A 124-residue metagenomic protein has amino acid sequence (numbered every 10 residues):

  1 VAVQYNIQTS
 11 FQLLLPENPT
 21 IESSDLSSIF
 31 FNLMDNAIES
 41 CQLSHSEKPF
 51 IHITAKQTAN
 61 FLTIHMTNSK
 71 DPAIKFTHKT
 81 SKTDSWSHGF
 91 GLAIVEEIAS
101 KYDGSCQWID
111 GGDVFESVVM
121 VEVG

Functional and structural regions predicted by a protein language model:
A2-S10: Short conserved segments within the C-terminal catalytic ATPase subdomain
S10-I29: Conserved short strand/loop->alpha-helix "switch" segment adjacent to the catalytic nucleotide/phosphoryl-transfer site
F11-E17, Q57, N68-K70, D110: Heptad-repeat coiled-coil segments of the DHp/HisKA dimerization-phosphoacceptor module
S23-H45, E97: Conserved ATP-binding N-box helix of the HATPase_c
K48-N60: Short beta-strand/loop element within the Bergerat-fold HATPase_c
N60-G89: Glycine-rich/acidic phosphate-handling loop/turn and adjacent ATP-lid/helix of nucleotide-binding kinase/ATPase domains
F61, P72, G111-V118: Glycine-rich nucleotide-binding loop
H78-C106: ATP phosphate-binding glycine-rich loop and adjacent ATP-lid/helix-beta elements within ATP-binding kinase/ATPase
